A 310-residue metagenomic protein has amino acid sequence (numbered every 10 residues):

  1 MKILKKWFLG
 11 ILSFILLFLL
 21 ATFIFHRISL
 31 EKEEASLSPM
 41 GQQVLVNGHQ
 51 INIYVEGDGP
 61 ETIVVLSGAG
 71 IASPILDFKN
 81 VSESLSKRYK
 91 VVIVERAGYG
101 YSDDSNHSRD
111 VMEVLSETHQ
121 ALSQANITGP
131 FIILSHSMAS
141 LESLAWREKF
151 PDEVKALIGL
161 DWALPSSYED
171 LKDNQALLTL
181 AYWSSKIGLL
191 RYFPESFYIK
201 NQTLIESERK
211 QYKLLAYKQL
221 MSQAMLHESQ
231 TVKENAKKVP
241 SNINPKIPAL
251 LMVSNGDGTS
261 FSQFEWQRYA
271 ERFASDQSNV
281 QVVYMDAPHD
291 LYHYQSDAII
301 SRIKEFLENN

Functional and structural regions predicted by a protein language model:
K2-I63, K87-Y89, E308-N310: Alpha/beta-hydrolase fold catalytic core
N52-Y101: Conserved HGGG/HGGXW glycine-rich cap/lid loop of the alpha/beta-hydrolase fold
I93-I132: Active-site loop/oxyanion-hole signature of alpha/beta-hydrolase fold enzymes
I133-S135, L160: Short beta-strand immediately N-terminal to the catalytic nucleophile in serine-hydrolase-like folds
S135-A139, S143: Gly/Ala-rich beta-loop-alpha elbow adjacent to hydrolase catalytic centers
I158-K186: Flexible "cap/lid" loop of the alpha/beta hydrolase fold
I205-D276: Conserved serine/cysteine hydrolase catalytic core
Q277-N310: Catalytic active-site module of serine/aspartate enzymes centered on a nucleophile-bearing elbow/loop
